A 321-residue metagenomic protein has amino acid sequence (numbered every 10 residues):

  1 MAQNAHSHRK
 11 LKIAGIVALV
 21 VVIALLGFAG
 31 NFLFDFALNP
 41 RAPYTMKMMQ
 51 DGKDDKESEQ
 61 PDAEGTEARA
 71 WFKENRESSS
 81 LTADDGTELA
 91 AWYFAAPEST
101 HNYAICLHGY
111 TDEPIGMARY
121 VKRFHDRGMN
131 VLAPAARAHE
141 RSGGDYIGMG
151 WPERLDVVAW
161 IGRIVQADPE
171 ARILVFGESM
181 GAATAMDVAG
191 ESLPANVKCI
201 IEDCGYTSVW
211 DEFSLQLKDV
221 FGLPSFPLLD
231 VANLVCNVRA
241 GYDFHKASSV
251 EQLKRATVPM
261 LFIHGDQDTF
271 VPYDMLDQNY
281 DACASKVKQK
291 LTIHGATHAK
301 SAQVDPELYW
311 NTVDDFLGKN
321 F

Functional and structural regions predicted by a protein language model:
V21-T82: An N-terminal hydrophobic leader/cap segment in hydrolases
V121-G143: Conserved alpha/beta-hydrolase
I147-D168: Alpha/beta-hydrolase active-site loop
D187-D243, E251: Hydrolase active-site cap/lid region
S249, V258, P272-D281: Short alpha-helix in the alpha/beta-hydrolase fold that links the catalytic acid
R255-T257, F262-H264, D268: Short beta-strand/loop motif that positions the catalytic acidic residue of the alpha/beta-hydrolase fold
Q267-V271, A299-K300: Acidic catalytic loop of the alpha/beta-hydrolase fold
A296-W310: Catalytic histidine-centered segment of alpha/beta-hydrolase-like enzymes
